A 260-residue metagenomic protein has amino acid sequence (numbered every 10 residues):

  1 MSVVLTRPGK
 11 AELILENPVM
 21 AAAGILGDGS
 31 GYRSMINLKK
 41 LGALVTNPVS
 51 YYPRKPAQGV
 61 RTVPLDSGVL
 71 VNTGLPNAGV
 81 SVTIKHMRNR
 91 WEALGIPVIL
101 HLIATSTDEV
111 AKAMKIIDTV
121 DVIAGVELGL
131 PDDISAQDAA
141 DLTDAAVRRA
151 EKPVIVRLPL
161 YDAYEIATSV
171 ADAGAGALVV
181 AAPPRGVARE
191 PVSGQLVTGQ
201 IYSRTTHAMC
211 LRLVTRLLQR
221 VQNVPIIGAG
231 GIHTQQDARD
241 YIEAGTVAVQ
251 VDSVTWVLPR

Functional and structural regions predicted by a protein language model:
S2-G9, G29-E92: Glycine-rich, positively charged N-terminal anion/phosphate-binding segment
N17-A23, G42-N47, V98-L102, A124-L128 (+4 more regions): Hydrophobic faces of well-ordered beta-strands that scaffold small-molecule active sites in alpha/beta enzyme cores
S30-M35, V110-T119, Y161-G176, R216-N223 (+1 more regions): Catalytic cores of alpha/beta
I36-K39, H86-G95, A113-V122, T143-R149 (+2 more regions): Acidic (Asp/Glu)-rich catalytic clusters
V45-Y51, A124-D132, A177-V187, G231-I232 (+1 more regions): Glycine-rich phosphate-binding active-site loops on the catalytic face of alpha/beta enzymes
V60-Q137: Active-site beta->alpha loop and helix N-cap motifs at the rims of alpha/beta catalytic domains
S67-P97, A139-L160, L196-I226: Alpha-helix-loop-beta-strand connector modules within alpha/beta enzyme cores
L128-D138, I166-V224, L258: Glycine/Thr-rich beta-alpha phosphate-binding loop at enzyme active sites
